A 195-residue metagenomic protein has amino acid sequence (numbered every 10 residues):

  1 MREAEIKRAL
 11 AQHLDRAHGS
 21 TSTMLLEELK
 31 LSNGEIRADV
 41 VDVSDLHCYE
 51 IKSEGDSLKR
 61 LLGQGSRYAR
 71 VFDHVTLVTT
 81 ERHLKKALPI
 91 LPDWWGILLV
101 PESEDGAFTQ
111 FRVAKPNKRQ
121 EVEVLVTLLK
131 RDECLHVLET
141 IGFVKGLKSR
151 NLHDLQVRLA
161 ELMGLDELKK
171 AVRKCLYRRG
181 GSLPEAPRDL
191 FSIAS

Functional and structural regions predicted by a protein language model:
R2-S44: Active-site metal-binding core of divalent-cation-utilizing nuclease and nuclease-like domains
D15, G96-S195: Non-catalytic C-terminal interaction segments of nucleic acid-processing enzymes
E27, E50, L98-L99: Structural signal for conserved beta-strand scaffold positions within catalytic alpha/beta enzyme cores
L29, K52-S53, T80: Structural motif
V40-G55: Conserved catalytic cores of phosphodiester-cleaving nucleases, focusing on short active-site segments
E54, L91-P92, F191-A194: Peripheral peptide segments
D56-L99: Catalytic cores of nucleic-acid endonucleases
